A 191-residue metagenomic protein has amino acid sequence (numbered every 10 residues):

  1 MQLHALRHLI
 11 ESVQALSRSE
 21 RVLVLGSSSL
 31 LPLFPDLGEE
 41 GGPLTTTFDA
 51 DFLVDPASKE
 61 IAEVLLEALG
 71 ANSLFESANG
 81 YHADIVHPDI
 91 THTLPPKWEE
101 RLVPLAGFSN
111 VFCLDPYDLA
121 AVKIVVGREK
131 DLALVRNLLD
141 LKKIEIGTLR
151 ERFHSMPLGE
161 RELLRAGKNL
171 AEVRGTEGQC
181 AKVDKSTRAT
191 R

Functional and structural regions predicted by a protein language model:
M1-R191: Compositionally biased terminal segments of proteins
